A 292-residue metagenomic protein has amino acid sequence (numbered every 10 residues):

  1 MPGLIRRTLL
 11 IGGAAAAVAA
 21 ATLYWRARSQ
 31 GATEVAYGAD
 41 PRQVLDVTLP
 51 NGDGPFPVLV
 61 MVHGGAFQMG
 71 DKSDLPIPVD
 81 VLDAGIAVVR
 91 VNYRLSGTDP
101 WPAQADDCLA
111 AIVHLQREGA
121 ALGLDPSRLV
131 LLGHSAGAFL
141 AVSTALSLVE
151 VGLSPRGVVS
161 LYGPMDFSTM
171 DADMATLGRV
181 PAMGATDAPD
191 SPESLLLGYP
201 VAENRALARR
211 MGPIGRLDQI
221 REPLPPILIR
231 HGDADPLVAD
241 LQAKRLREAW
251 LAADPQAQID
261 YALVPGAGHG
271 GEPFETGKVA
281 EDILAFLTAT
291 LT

Functional and structural regions predicted by a protein language model:
L4, L9-T292: Alpha/beta-hydrolase superfamily serine-hydrolase fold, recognizing
